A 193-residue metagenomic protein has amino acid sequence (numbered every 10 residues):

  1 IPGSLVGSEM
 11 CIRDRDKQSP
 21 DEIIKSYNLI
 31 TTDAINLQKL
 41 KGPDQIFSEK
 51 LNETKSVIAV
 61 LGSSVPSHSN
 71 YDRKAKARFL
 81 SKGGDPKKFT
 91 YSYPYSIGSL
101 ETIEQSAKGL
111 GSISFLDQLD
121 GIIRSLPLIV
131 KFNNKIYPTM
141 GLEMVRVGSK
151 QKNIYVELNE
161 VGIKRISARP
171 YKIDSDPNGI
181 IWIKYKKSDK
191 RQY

Functional and structural regions predicted by a protein language model:
S4, S8-R191: Non-transmembrane functional regions of envelope-associated proteins
